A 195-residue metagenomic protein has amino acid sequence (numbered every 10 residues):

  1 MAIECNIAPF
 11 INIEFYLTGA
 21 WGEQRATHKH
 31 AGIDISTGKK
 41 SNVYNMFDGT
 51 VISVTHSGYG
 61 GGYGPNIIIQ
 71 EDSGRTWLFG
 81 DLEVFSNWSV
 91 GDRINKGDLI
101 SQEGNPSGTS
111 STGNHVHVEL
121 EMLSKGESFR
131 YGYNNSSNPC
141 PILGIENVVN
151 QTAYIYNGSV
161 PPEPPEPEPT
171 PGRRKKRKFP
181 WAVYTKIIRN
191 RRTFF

Functional and structural regions predicted by a protein language model:
M1-F10, S36, S89-N95, H115-F195: Acidic, glycine-rich catalytic/binding loops that coordinate metals and/or anionic ligands
M1-P65, N95-K96, Y154-S159: Surface-exposed, glycine-biased beta-strand/turn segments
L17-A20, G58-G62, D72, Q102 (+6 more regions): Intrinsically disordered, low-complexity segments enriched in small/polar residues
H30, N45-N87, P106-E119: Zn2+-dependent peptidoglycan hydrolase active-site motif and core
D34, I68, L78-D81, Q102 (+1 more regions): Conserved beta-strand positions that form and line the central face of beta-propeller blades
